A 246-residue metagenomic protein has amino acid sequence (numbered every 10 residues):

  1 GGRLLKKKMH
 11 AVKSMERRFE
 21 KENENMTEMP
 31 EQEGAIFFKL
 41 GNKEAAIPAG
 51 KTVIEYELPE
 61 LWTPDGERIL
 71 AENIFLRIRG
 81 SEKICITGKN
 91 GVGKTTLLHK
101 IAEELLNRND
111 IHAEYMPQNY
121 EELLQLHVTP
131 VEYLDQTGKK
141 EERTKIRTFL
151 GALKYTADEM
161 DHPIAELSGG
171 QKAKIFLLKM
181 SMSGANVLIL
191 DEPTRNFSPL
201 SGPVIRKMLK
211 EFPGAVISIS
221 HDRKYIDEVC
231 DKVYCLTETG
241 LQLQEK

Functional and structural regions predicted by a protein language model:
G1-E67, R79: Coupling and communication elements adjacent to P-loop NTPase active sites across diverse families
A46-K246: ABC ATP-binding cassette signature C-motif
